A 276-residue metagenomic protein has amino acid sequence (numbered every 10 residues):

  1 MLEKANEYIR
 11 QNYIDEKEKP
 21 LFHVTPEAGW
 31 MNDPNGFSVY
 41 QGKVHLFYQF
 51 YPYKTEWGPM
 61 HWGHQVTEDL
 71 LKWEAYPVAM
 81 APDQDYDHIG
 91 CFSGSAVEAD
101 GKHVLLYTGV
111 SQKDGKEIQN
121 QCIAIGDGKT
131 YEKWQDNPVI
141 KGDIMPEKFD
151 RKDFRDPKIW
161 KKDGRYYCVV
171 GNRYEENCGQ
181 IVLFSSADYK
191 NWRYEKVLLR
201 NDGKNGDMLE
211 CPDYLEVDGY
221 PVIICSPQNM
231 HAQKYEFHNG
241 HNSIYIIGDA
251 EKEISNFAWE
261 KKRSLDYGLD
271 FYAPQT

Functional and structural regions predicted by a protein language model:
M1-D156, K161-N205, L209, E216-L269: Beta-rich carbohydrate-recognition and catalytic domains
L269-T276: Aromatic/acidic polysaccharide-binding cleft in carbohydrate-active enzymes
